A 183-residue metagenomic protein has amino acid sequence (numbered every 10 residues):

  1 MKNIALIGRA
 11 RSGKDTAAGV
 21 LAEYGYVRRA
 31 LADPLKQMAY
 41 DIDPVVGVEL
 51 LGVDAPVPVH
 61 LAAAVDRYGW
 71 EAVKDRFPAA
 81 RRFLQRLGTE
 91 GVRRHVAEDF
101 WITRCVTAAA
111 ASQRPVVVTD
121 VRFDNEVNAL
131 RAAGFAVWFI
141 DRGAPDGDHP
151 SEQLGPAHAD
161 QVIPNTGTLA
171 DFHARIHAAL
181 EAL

Functional and structural regions predicted by a protein language model:
M1-I4, Q113-R114: Pre-Walker A (Motif I) flank of P-loop NTPase domains
A5-A10, R104-C105, N125-L183: Small-molecule kinase domains that catalyze NTP-dependent phosphoryl transfer to phosphate-bearing small molecules
D15: Walker A/P-loop
A22-R29, V46-G47: Post-Walker A helix-loop "phosphate-sensing" segment adjacent to the P-loop in P-loop NTPases
Y24-V27, R114-V116, A136: Short active-site oxyanion
D33-R114: ATP-dependent small-molecule kinase phosphotransfer cores that center on conserved nucleotide phosphate-binding segments
D120-F123: Short, well-ordered beta-to-alpha junction loops that form the rim of enzyme active sites and present histidine/acidic
